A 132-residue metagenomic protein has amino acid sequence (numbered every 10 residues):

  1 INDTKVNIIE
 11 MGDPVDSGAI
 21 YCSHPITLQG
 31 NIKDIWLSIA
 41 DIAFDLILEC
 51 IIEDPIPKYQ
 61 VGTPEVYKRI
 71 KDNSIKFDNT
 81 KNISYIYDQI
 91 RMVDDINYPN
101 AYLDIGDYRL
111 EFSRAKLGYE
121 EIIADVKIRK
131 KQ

Functional and structural regions predicted by a protein language model:
I1-F77: Donor/substrate-binding cores of folate-linked one-carbon enzymes
D78-Q132: An anion-binding loop in the catalytic cleft
